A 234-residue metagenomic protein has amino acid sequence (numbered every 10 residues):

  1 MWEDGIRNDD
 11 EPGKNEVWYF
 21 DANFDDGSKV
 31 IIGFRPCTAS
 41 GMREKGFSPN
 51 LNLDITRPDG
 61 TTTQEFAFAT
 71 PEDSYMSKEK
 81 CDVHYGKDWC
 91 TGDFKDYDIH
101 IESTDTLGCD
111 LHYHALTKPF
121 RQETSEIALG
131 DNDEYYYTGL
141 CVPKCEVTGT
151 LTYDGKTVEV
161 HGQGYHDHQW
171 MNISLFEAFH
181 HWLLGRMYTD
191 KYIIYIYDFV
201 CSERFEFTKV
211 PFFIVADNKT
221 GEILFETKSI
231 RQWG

Functional and structural regions predicted by a protein language model:
M1-G234: Structured soluble/peripheral alpha/beta segments that form catalytic or ligand/cofactor-binding pockets
